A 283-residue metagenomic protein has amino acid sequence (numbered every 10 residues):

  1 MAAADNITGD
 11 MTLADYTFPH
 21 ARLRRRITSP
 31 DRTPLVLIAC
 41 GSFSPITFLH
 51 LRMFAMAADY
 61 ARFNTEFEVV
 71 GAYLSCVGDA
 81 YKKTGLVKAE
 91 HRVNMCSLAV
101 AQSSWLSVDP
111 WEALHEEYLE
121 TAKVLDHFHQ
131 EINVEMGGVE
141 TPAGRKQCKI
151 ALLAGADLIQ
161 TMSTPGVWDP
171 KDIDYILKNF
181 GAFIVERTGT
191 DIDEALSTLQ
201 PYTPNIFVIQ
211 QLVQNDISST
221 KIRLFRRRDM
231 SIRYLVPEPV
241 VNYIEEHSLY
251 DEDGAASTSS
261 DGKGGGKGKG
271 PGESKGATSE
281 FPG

Functional and structural regions predicted by a protein language model:
M1-G283: Nucleotidyltransferase catalytic core that binds NTPs
